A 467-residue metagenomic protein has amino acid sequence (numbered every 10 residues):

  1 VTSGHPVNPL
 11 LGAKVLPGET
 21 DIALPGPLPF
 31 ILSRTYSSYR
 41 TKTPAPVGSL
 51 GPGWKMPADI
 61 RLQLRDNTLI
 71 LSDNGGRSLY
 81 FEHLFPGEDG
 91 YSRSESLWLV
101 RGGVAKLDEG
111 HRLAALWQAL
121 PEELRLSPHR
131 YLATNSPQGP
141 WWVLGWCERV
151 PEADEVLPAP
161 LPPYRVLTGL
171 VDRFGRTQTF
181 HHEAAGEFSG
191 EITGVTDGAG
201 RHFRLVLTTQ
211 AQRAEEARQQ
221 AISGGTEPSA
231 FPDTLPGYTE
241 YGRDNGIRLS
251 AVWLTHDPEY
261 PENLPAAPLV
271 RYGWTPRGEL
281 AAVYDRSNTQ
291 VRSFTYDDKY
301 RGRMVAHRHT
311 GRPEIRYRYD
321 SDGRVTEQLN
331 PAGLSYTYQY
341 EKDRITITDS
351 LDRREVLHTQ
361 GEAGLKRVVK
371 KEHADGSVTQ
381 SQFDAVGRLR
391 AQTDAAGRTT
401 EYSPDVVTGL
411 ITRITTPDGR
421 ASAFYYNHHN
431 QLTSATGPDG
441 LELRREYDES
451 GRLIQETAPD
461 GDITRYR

Functional and structural regions predicted by a protein language model:
V1-A45, Q118-E123: Intrinsically disordered, low-complexity segments enriched in small residues
K14-E19, K55-P57, Q63-N67: Short alpha-helical segments and helix-capping/turn motifs at coil-helix boundaries
G18-T20, A58-D59, L269, V378-Q380: Generic recognition of flexible, low-complexity loop/linker segments
L24-G26, Q63-R65, S127: Solvent-exposed loop and beta-edge segments used for protein-protein assembly and interaction
R34-T35, M56-D59, Y91: N-terminal targeting and processing segments
S38, P46-G48, R65, I70-L71: Extracellular/virion structural assembly segments
T41-K55: Short, polar loop/linker segments at the starts of domains and inter-domain junctions
P52, N67-R467: Extended charged/polar low-complexity repeat regions
